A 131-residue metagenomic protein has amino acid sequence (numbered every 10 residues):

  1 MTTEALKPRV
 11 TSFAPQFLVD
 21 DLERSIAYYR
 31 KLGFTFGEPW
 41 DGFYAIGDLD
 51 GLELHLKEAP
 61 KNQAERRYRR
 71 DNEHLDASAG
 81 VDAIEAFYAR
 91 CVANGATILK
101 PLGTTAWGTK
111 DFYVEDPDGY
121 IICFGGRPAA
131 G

Functional and structural regions predicted by a protein language model:
M1-A14, L32-E115, G125-G131: Vicinal oxygen chelate
L18: Catalytic core of Fe(II)/2-oxoglutarate
D21-T35: Amphipathic alpha-helical segments
D118: C-terminal catalytic core of tyrosine-transesterase DNA break-rejoin enzymes
